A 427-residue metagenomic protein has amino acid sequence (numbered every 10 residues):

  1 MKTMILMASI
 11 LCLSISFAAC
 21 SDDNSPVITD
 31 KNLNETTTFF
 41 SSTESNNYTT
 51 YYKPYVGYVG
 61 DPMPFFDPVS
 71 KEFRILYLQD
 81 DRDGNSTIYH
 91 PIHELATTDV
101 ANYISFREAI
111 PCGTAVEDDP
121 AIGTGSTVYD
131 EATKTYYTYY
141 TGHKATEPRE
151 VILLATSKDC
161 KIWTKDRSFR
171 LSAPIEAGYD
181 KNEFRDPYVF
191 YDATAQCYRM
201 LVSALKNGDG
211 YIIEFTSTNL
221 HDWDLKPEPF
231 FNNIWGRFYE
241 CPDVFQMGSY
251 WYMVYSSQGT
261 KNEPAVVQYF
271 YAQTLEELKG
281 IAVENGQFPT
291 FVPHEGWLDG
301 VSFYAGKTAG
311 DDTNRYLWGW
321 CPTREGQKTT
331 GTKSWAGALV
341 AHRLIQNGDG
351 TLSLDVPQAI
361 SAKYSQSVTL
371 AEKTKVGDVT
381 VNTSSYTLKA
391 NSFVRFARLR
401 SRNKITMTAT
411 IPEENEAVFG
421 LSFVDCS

Functional and structural regions predicted by a protein language model:
M1-I5: Positively charged n-region of N-terminal signal peptides that target proteins for export
I15-A19: C-terminal motif of bacterial Sec signal peptides marking the signal peptidase cleavage site
S21-V27: Bacterial lipoprotein signal-peptidase II cleavage site
I28-Y51, H294, L298, D312-R315 (+1 more regions): Extracellular glycan-recognition regions
D30-P68, G84, A101-E131, K161-Y191 (+4 more regions): Surface loop/turn signatures of beta-propeller and other carbohydrate-active proteins
G60-G84, S105-I110, G123-L154, R167-F215 (+3 more regions): Hydrophobic core segments of beta-strands in well-ordered, beta-rich domains
P91-D99, V151-C160, I212-L220, V266-E277 (+1 more regions): Beta-propeller blade signature
Y252, S256-L352: Extended catalytic-interface subdomain
